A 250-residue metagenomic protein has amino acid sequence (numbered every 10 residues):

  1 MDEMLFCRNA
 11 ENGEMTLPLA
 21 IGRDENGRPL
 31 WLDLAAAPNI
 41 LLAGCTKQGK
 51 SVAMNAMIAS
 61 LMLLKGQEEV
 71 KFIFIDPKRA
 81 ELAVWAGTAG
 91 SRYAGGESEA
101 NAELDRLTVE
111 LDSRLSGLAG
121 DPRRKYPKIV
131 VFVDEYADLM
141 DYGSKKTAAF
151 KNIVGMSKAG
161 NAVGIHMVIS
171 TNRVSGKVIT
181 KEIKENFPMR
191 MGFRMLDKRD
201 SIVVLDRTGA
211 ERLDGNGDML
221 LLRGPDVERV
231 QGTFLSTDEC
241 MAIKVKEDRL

Functional and structural regions predicted by a protein language model:
D2-D214, L220-R229, T233, D238-K244 (+1 more regions): P-loop NTPase catalytic phosphate-binding loop
